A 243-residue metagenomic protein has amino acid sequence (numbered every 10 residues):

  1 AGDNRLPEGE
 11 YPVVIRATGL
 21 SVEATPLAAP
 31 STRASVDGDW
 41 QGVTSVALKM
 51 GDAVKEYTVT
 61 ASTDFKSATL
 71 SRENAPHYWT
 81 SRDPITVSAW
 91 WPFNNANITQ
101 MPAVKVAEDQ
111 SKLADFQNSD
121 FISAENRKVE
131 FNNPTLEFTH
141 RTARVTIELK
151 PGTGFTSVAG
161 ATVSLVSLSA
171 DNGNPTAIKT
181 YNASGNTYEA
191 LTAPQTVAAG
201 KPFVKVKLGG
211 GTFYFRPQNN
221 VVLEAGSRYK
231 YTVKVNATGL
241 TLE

Functional and structural regions predicted by a protein language model:
A1-E243: Sec-type signal peptide cleavage vicinity
